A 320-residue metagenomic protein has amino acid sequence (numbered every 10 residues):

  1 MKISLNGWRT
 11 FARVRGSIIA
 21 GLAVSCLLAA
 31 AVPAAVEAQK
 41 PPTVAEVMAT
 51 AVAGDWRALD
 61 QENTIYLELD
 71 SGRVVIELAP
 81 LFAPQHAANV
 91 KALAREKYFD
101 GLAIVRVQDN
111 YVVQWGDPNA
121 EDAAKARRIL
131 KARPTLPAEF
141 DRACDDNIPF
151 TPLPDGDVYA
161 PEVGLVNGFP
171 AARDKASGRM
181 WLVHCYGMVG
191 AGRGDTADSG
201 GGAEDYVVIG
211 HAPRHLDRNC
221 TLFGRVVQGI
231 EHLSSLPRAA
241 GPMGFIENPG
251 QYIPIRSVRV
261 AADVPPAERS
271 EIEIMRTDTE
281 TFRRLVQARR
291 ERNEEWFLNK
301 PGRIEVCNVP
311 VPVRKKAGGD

Functional and structural regions predicted by a protein language model:
M1-V14: N-terminal secretory signal peptides that target proteins for export/translocation
K2, V32-D320: Cyclophilin-like peptidyl-prolyl cis-trans isomerases
S17-A30: Bacterial N-terminal signal peptides
